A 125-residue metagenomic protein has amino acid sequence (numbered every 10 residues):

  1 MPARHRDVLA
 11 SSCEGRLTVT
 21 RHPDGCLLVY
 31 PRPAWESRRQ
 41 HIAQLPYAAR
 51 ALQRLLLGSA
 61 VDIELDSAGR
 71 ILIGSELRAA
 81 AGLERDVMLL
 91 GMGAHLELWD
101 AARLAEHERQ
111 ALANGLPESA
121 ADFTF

Functional and structural regions predicted by a protein language model:
M1, V29-Y30, G69-I73, L77 (+1 more regions): Short, structured motif recognition centered on aromatic/hydrophobic residues
M1-Q40: Acidic (E/D-rich), amphipathic helical modules within compact regulatory domains
D7, W35-S37, A79-A80, L104-E106: Short, surface-exposed beta-strand-loop junctions and turns on beta-sheet-rich folds
S11, R39-I42, L83-E84, E108-A111: A short, polar/proline- and glycine-enriched secondary-structure boundary/capping micro-motif
S11-C26, G82-W99, L116: A short beta-strand-loop micro-motif that forms or neighbors metal/cofactor- and ligand-binding patches at active-site
C26-P33, E97-P117: Positively charged
S37, A43-R78: Short, solvent-exposed interaction modules
L116, A120-F125: Conserved "turn/edge" positions that cap or connect secondary-structure elements within repeat/scaffolded domains
